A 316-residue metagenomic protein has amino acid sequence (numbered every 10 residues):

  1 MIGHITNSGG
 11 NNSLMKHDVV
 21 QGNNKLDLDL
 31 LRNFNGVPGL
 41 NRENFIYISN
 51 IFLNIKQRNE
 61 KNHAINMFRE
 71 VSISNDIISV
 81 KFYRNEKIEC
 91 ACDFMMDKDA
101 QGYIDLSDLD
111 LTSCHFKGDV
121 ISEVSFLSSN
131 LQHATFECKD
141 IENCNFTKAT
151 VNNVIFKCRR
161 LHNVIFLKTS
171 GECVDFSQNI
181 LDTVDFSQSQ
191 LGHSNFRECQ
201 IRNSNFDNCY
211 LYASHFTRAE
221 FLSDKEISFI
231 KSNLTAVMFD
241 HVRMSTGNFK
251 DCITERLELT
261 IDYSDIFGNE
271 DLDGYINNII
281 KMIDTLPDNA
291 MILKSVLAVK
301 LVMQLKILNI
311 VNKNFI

Functional and structural regions predicted by a protein language model:
M1-G22, L28-V37, I316: Non-Sec secretion/translocation targeting segments of pathogen effectors
I2-I5, H17, D97-K98, D284 (+2 more regions): N-terminal leader/targeting segments
L31, G39-S49, N62-V296, I310-I316: Tandem repeat scaffolds
S295, L301-L308: Low-complexity basic/metal-binding stretches
